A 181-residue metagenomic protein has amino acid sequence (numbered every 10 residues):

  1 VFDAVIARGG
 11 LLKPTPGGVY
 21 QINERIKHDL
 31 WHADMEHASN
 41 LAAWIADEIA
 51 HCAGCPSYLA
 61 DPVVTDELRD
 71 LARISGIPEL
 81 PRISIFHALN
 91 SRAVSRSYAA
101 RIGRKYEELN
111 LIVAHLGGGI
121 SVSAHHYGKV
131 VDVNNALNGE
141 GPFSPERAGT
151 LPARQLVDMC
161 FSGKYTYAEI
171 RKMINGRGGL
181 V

Functional and structural regions predicted by a protein language model:
V1-F2, A93: ATP-dependent carboxylate-amine ligase catalytic core
F2-I6, L111-H115, S121: Short glycine-aspartate micro-motif
F2-S39, P56, V64-S75: Short beta-strand-loop/turn "lid" adjacent to the catalytic site in phosphate-handling enzymes
A38-E48, L59, D66, I74 (+4 more regions): Glycine-rich phosphate-binding loop plus the immediately following alpha-helix
A124: Short aromatic-centered micro-motifs
